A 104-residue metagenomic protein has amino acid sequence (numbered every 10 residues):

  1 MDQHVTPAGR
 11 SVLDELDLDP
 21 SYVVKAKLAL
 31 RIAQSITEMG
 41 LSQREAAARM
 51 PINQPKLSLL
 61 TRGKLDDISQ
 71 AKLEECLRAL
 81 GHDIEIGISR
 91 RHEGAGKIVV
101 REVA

Functional and structural regions predicted by a protein language model:
M1-L30, G94-A104: N-terminal flexible/basic segments that precede or flank functional cores
A26-G40: Short, amphipathic alpha-helical "recognition" segments used to contact nucleic acids or chromatin
I36, A47, L77: The alpha-helix within a helix-turn-helix
G40-S58: Short alpha-helical DNA-recognition segment
T61: DNA major-groove recognition helix of helix-turn-helix
A71-I86: DNA major-groove recognition helix of helix-turn-helix/homeodomain DNA-binding modules
I88-G94: Short amphipathic recognition helices of helix-turn-helix/homeodomain-type DNA-binding modules
